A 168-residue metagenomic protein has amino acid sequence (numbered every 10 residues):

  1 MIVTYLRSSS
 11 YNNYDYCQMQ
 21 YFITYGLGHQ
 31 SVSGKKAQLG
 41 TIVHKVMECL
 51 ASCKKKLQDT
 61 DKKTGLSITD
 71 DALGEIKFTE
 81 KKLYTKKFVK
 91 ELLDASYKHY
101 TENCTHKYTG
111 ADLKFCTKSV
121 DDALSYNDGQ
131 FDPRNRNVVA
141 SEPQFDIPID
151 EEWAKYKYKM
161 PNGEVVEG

Functional and structural regions predicted by a protein language model:
M1-Y5: Generic start-of-chain signal for non-secretory N-termini
L6-Y14, N103-Y108: Generic detector of short, locally flexible boundary/turn motifs and exposed helical patches
S8-K55, D121, E142-P143: Nuclease catalytic cores
V46-M160: A non-catalytic, helix-rich entry segment at domain boundaries
N162-G168: Short, intrinsically disordered, charge-balanced linker/junction segments flanking boundaries in proteins
